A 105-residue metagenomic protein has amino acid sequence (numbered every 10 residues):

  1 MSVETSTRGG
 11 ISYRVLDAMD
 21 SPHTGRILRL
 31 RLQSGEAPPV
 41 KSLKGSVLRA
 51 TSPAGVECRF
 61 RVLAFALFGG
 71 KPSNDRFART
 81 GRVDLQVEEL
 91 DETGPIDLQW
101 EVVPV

Functional and structural regions predicted by a protein language model:
S2-P38, S42-V105: Beta-strand/loop-dominated core regions that host nucleotide or nucleotide-derived cofactor-binding catalytic loops
